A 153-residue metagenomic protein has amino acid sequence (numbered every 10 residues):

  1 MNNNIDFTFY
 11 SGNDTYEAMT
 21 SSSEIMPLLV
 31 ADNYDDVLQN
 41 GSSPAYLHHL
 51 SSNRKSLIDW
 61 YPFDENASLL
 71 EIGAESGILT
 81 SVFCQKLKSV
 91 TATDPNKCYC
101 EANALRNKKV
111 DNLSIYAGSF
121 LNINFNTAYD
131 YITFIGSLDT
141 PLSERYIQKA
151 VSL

Functional and structural regions predicted by a protein language model:
M1-L29: N-terminal auxiliary segments of SAM/dcSAM-dependent transferases
L38-S51: Class I SAM-dependent methyltransferase Rossmann-like catalytic core, especially the SAM/SAH-binding loop
H48-E65: Conserved alpha-helix/loop element of class I SAM-dependent methyltransferases that forms part of the SAM/SAH-binding
N66-E75: Conserved class I S-adenosyl-L-methionine
I78, C84-L121: Class I SAM-dependent methyltransferase SAM/SAH-binding core
N124-I132: A short acidic, Gly/Pro-enriched loop at the edge of an enzyme's catalytic core that lines a small-molecule cofactor
T133-L138: A short beta-strand submotif of the Rossmann-like class I SAM-dependent methyltransferase core that lines
T140-L153: A short, conserved alpha-helix within the catalytic core of class I
